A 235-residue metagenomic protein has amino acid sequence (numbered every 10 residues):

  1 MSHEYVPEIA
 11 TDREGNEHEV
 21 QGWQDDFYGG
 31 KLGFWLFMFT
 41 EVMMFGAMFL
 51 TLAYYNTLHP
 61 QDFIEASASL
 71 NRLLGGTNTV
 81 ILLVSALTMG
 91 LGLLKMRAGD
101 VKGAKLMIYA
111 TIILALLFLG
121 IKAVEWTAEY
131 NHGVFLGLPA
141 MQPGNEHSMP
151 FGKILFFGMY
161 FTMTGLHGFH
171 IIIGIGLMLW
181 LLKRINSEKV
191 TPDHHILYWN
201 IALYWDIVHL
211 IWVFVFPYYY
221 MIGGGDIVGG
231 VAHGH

Functional and structural regions predicted by a protein language model:
M1-H235: ...captures the hydrophobic TM-helix bundle architecture rather than a specific catalytic motif, and can also fire on
